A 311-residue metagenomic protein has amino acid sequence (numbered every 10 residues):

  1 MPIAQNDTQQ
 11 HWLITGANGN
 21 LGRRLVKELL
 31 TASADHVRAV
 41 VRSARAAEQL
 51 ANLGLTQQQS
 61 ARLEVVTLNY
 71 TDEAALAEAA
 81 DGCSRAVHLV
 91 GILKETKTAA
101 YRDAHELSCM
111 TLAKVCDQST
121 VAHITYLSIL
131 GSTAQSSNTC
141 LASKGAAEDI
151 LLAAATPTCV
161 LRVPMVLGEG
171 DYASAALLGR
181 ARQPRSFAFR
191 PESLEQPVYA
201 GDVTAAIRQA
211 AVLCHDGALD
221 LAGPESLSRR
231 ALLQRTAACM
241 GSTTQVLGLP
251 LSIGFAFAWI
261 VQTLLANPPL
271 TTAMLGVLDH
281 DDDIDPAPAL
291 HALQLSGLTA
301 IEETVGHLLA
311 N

Functional and structural regions predicted by a protein language model:
P2, A206, A210-T271, I284-N311: Mid/C-terminal beta-alpha module of Rossmann-like enzyme folds, strongest in SDR-family dehydrogenases/epimerases
Q10-A32: N-terminal Rossmann NAD(P)H-binding glycine-rich loop of SDR-like oxidoreductase domains
T15, V40, L89-V90, I124-L130 (+1 more regions): SDR active-site strand-loop-helix element
R23, E106, G145: Residues forming the Rossmann-fold NAD(P)(H) cofactor-binding site
R45, Q57-T111, V115, L130-T133: NAD(P)H-binding glycine-rich loop region in Rossmannoid oxidoreductase-like domains and their noncatalytic homologs
E95, L130-A142, V166-D171: Conserved catalytic-site region of short-chain dehydrogenase/reductase
S128, A146-G170: Conserved beta-loop-beta element that borders a ligand/cofactor-binding pocket
G179-V198, D202, A206-C214, D220: A conserved pocket-lining segment of Rossmann-fold NAD(P)-dependent short-chain dehydrogenase/reductase
